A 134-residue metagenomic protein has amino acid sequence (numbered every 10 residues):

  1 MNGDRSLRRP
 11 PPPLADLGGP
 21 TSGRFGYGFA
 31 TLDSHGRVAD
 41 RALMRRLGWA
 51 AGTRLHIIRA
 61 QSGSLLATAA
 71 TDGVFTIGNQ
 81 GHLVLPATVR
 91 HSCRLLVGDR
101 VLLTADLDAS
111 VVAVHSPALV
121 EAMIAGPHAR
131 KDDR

Functional and structural regions predicted by a protein language model:
M1-R37, A60-G78, V97, L103-R134: Intrinsic disorder/low-complexity detector
S22, M44, L55-H56: N-terminal, charged amphipathic alpha-helical interaction modules
D33-W49, I77-R94: Short beta-strand-centered segments at strand-helix junctions
G52-R54, G98-R100: Loop/turn positions that initiate beta-strands
